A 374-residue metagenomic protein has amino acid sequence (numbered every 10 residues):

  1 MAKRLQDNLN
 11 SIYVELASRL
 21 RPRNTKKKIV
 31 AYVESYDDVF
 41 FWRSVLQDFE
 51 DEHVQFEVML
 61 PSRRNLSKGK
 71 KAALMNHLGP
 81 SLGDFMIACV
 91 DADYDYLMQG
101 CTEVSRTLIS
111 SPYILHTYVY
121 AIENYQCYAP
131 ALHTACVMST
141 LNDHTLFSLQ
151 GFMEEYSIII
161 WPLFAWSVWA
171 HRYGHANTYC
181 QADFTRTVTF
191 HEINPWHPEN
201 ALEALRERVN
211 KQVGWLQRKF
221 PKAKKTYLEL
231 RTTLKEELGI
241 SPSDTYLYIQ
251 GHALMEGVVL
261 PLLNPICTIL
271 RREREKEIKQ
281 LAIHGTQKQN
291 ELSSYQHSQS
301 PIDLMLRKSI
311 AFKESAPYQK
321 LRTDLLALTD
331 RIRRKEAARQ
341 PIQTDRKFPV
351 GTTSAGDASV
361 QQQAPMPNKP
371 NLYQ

Functional and structural regions predicted by a protein language model:
M1-Q374: Acidic, divalent-metal-binding catalytic cores of TOPRIM and closely related two-metal-ion phosphodiester/pyrophosphate
